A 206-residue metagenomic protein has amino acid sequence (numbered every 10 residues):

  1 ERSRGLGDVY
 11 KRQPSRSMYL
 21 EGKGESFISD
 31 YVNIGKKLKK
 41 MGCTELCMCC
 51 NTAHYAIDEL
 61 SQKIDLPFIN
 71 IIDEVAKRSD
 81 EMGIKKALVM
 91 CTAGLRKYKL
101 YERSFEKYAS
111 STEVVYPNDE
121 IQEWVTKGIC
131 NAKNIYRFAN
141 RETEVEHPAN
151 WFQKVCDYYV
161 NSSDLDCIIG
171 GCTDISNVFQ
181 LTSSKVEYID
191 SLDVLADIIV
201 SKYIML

Functional and structural regions predicted by a protein language model:
E1-Y10: Single conserved hydrophobic/aromatic residue that forms the stacking wall/gate of nucleotide- or nucleobase-binding
E21-K37, E146-V155: Glycine-rich, highly charged phosphate/nucleotide-binding loops
K39-G42, D80, V160-N161: Non-catalytic positions within long, well-ordered alpha-helices that form the structural scaffold/packing of enzyme
T52-D65, I71, Y101-R103, N177-K185: Short Gly/Thr/Asp-enriched flexible loops that form oxyanion-binding sites at enzyme active sites
L60-M82, Y116-P117, S184-I199: Short, acidic/small-residue loops that bind anionic groups at enzyme active sites
K85-M90, D166: Conserved beta-strand elements of the Class I
M90, L95-S162: Active-site rim beta-loop-alpha module in soluble metabolic enzymes
W151-V194: A C-terminal functional module that forms or caps the active site or interfaces directly with catalytic machinery
